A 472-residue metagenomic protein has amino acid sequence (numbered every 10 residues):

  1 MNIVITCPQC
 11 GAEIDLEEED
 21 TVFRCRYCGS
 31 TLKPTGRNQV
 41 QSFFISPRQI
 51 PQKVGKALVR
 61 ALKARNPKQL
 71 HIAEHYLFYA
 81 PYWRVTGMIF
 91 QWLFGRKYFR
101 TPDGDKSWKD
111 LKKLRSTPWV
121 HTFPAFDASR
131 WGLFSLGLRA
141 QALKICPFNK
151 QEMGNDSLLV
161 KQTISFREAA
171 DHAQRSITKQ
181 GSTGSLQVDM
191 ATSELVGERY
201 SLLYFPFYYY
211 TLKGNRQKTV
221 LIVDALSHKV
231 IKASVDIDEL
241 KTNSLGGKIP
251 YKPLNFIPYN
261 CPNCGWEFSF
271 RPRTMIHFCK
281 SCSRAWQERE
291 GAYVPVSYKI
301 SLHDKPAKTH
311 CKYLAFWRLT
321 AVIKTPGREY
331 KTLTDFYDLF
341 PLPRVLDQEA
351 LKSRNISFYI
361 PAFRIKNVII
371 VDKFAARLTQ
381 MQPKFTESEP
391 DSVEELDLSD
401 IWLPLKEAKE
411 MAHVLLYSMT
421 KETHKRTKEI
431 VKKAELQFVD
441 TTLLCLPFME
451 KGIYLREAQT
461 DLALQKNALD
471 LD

Functional and structural regions predicted by a protein language model:
V4, V22, P258, I276: Residues immediately within or flanking Cys/His clusters that coordinate Zn2+ in small zinc-binding modules
C7-C10, C25-C28, C261-C264, C279-C282: Short cysteine-rich clusters marking metal-coordination/redox-active sites
P8, A12-E13, G246-I249: Cystatin/cathelin-like cysteine-protease inhibitor module
E13-I14, E19: Membrane-inserting effector segments that mediate pore formation, membrane fusion, or transient membrane insertion
I14, L32, G265-F268, W286: Cys/His-rich microdomains that often coordinate metals
G29-R37, C282-G291: Short Cys/His-rich micro-motifs in 6-15 aa windows
R37-L226, V230-I257, F270-R271, M275 (+1 more regions): Charged, low-complexity helical/coil segments in non-catalytic cytosolic or luminal regions
